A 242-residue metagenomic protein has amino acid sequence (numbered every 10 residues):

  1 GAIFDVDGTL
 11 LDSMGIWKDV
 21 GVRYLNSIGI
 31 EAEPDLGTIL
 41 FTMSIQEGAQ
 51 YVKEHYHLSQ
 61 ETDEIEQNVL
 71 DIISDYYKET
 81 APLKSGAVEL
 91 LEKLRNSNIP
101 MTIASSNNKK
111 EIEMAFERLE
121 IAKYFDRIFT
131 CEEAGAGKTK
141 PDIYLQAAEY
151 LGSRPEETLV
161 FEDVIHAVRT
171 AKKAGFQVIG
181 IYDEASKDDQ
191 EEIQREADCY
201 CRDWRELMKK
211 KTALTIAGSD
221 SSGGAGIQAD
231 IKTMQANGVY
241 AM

Functional and structural regions predicted by a protein language model:
G1-F4, L159, T212-L214: Conserved beta-strand elements of the Class I
G1-S97: N-terminal helical cap/lid subdomain that shapes the substrate entry/recognition surface in HAD-like hydrolases
L10, L83, M101-A104, V160-F161: Conserved SAM-binding loop
A87-E117, A171: Substrate-recognition element of Asp-dependent hydrolases with the DxDx(T/V) motif
N108-K109, E113-K209: Asp-based, Mg2+/Mn2+-dependent phosphohydrolase catalytic module
K209-M242: Small-residue (G/A/S/T)-rich helix-start motifs and N-terminal tracts that mark the onset
